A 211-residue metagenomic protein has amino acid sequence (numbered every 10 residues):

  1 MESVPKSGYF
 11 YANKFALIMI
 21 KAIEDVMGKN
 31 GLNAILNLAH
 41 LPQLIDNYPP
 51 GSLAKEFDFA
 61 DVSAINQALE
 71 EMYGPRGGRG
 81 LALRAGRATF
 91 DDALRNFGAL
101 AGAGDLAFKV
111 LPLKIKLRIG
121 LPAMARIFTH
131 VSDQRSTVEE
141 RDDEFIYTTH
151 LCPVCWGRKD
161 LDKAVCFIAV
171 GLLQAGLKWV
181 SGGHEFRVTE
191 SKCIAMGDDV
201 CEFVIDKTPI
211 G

Functional and structural regions predicted by a protein language model:
E2-R84, T89-D92: N-terminal low-complexity or simple alpha-helical regulatory segments that function as activation/interaction modules
A54-I168, K178, K192: Amphipathic interaction/junction segments at domain boundaries or subunit interfaces
L173-G176: Mixed-charge, glycine-accented linear interaction segment located at domain edges/termini
F186-K207: Beta-rich nucleic-acid/ligand-interaction surfaces
P209-G211: Extended mid-to-C-terminal alpha-helical interaction segments
